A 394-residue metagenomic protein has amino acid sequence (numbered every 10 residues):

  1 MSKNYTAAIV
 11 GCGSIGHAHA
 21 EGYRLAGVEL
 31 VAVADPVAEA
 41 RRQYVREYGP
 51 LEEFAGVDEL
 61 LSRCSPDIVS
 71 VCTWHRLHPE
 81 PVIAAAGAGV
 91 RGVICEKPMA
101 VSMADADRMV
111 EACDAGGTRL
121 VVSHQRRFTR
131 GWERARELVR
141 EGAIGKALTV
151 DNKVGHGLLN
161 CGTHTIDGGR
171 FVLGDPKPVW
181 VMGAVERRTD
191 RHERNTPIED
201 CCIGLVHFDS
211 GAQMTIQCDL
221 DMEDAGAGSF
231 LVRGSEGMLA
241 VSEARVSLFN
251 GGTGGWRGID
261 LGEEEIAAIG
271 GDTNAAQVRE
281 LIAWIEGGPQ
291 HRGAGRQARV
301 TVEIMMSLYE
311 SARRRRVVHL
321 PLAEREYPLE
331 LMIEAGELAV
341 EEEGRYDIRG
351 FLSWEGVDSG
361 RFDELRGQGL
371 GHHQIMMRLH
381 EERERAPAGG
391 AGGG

Functional and structural regions predicted by a protein language model:
M1, I68-S70, A283-G394: C-terminal helix-rich "cap/oligomerization" subdomain common to oxidoreductases
M1-Y48, E343, G369-G393: N-terminal Rossmann-like dinucleotide-binding module
N4, V90, A147: Phosphate-coordination loops involved in phosphoryl transfer and adenosine-cofactor binding
G13, H19, Y48-C113: Beta-loop-alpha module in the N-terminal Rossmann-like domain of NAD(P)-dependent dehydrogenases, especially those
I68, M99-T163: A contiguous active-site-proximal alpha/beta segment in oxidoreductase catalytic domains
I94-C95, L120-V122, I216, V241: Hydrophobic residues in well-ordered beta-strands that form the structural core
A147-A227, L231, R296: Rossmann-like dinucleotide-binding domain that binds NAD(P)(H)
H192-R194, D209-Q277, A294-R296, L308 (+3 more regions): NAD(P)-dinucleotide binding in Rossmann-like oxidoreductases
